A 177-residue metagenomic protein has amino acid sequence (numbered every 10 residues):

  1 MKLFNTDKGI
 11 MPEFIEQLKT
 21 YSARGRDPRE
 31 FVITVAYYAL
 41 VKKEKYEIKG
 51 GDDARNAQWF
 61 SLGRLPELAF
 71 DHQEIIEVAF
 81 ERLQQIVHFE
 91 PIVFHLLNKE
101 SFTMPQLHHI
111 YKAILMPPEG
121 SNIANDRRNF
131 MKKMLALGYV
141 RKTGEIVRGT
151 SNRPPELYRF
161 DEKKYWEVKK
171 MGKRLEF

Functional and structural regions predicted by a protein language model:
M1-E16, Y37, L107: The catalytic Nudix box helix
K8, I15, S22, A39 (+2 more regions): Short linear sequence motif anchored by a di-proline
K19-R26, E145-R148: Short, solvent-exposed loop/turn elements at beta->coil junctions and helix N-caps that rim active or binding pockets
A23-Y46, F80-E81, E156-K164: Active-site-adjacent beta-strand/loop module that shapes the phosphate/pyrophosphate-binding cleft
I33, D53-N56, P154: A generic structural signal for well-ordered coil/turn residues at beta-strand boundaries that shape enzyme active-site
Y38-A39, E47-L83, L97-H109, F130-K133 (+1 more regions): NUDIX/MutT-family hydrolases
E81-P91: A eukaryotic nuclear recognition-module signature that targets compact all-alpha binding cores
F89-F177: Core RNA-modification/binding signature centered on pseudouridine synthases
